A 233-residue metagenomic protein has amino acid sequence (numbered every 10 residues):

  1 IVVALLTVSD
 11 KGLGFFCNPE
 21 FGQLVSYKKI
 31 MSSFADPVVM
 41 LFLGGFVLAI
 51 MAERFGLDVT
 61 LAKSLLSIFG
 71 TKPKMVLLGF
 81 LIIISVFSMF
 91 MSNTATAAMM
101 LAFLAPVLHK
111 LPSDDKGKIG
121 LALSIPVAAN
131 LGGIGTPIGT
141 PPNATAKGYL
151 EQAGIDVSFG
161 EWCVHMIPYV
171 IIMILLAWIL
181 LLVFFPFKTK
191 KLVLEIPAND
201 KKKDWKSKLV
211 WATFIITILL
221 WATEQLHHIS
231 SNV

Functional and structural regions predicted by a protein language model:
I1, I83-S92, P126-I138, L220-L226: Transmembrane alpha-helix interface/packing and boundary motifs in multi-pass membrane proteins, characterized by
I1, T7-L13, I30, I179 (+2 more regions): Flexible hinge motifs at transmembrane-helix junctions and intramembrane kinks/re-entrant loops in multi-pass membrane
A4, L43, V47, L78 (+6 more regions): Generic alpha-helical transmembrane segments of integral inner-membrane proteins, especially permease/transport modules
K11-D115: Membrane-embedded alpha-helical segments and adjacent helix-loop junctions characteristic of multi-pass solute
L24-P37, D156-P168, D200-W205, T223-V233: Interfacial loop-to-helix junctions that mark the boundaries of transmembrane helices in multi-pass membrane
D36-F46, M89, N93, A129 (+2 more regions): Alpha-helical transmembrane segments
P37-V38, P73-L81, G120, M166 (+2 more regions): Residue-level signature of transmembrane alpha-helical entry/exit and packing/kink sites in multi-pass membrane
S113-I125, L131-T145, L150-W205, L209: Juxtamembrane and boundary regions of transmembrane helices in multi-pass small-molecule transporters and channels
